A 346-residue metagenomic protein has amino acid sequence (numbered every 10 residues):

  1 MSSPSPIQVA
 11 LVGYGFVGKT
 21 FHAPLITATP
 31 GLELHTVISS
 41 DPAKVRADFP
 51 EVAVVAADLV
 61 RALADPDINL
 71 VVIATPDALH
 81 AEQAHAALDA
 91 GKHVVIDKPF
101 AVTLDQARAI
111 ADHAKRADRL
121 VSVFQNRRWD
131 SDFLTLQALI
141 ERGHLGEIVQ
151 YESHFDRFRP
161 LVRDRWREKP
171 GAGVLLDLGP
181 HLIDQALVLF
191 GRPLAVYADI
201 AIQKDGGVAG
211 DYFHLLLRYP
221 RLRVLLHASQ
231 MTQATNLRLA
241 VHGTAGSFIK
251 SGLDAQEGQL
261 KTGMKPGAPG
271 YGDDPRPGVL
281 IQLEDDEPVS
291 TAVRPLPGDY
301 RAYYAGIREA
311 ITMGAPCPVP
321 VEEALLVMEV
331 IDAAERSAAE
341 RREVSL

Functional and structural regions predicted by a protein language model:
M1-P50: N-terminal Rossmann-like dinucleotide-binding module
M1-P6, L70-V72, A292, A302 (+1 more regions): C-terminal helix-rich "cap/oligomerization" subdomain common to oxidoreductases
G18, I73, I96, V121-V123 (+2 more regions): Hydrophobic residues in well-ordered beta-strands that form the structural core
V52-A53, A90-K92, A117-R119, Y219-L222: A short helix->loop->beta-strand "cap" motif at the edges of active sites that frequently abuts
A53-H113: Beta-loop-alpha module in the N-terminal Rossmann-like domain of NAD(P)-dependent dehydrogenases, especially those
L79, P99, S122-W129: Rossmann-like NAD(P)(H) cofactor-binding subdomain of soluble oxidoreductases
L120, R127-G206, R341: Predominantly a Rossmann-like dinucleotide-binding segment in NAD(P)-dependent oxidoreductases
D184-G267, R301-A315: Contiguous beta-strand/loop segments that form the cofactor/metal-binding neighborhood of enzyme cores
